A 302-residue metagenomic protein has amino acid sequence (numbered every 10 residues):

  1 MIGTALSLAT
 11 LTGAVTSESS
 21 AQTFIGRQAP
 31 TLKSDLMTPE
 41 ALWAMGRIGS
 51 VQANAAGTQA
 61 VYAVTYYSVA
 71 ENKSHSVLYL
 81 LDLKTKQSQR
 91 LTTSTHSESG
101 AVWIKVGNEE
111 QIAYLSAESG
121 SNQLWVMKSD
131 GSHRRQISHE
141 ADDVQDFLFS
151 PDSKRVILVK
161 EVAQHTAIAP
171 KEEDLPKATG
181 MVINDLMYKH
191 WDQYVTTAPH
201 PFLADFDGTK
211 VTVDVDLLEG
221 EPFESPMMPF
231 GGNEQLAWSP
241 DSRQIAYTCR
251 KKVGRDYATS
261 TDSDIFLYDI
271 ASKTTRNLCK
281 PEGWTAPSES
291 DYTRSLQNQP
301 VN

Functional and structural regions predicted by a protein language model:
I2-G13: Bacterial N-terminal signal peptides
A14-A21: Boundary at the C-terminal end of the N-terminal hydrophobic targeting segment
F24, H75-S76, E161-G220, T248-K251 (+1 more regions): Predominantly five- to eight-bladed beta-propeller fold
G26-I48, V211-P222: A short helix->beta-strand "capping" segment at the edge of beta-propeller domains
E40-S76: Beta-strand-rich domains and repeat architectures in extracellular enzymes and scaffolds, especially beta-propellers
M45-A60, T95-L115, H133-R134, A141-V156 (+6 more regions): Conserved beta-propeller blade repeats
Y66-A70, E118-S121, A163-T166, K252-R255 (+1 more regions): Short glycine/acidic-enriched loop and turn motifs that connect beta-strands
D82-K86, K128-S132, F206-T209, D269-K273: Short loop/turn segments that connect beta-strands within beta-propeller blades
